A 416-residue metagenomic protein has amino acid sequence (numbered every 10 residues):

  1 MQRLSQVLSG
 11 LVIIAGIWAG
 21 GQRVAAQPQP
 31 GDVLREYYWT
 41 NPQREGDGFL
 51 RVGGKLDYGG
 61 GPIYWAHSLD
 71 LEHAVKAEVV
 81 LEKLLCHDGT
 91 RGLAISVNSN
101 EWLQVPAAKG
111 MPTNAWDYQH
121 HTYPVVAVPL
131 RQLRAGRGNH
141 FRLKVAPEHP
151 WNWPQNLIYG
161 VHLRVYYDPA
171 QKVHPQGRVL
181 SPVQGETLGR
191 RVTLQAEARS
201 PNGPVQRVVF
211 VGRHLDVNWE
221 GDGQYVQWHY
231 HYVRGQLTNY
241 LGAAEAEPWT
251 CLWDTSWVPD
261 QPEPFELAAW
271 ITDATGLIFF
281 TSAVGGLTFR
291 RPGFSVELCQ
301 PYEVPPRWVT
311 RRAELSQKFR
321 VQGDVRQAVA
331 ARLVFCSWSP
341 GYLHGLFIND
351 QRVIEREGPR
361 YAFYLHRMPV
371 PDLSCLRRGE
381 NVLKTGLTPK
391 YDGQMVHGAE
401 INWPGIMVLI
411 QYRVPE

Functional and structural regions predicted by a protein language model:
M1-S9: Bacterial N-terminal signal peptides that target proteins for export
S9-G16: Bacterial N-terminal signal peptides
I13, R23-V24: Cleavable N-terminal signal peptides
A25-V217, G221, P259-E266, W270-E416: Beta-strand-rich recognition domains
G59-P62, V233, W249: Short linear interaction motifs
V126, E247-D254: Short S/T/G- and acidic-enriched coil/turn segments that sit immediately N-terminal to beta-strands in beta-sandwich
L215-L237: Acidic Ser/Thr/Pro-rich low-complexity disordered segments that often serve as glycosylated linkers/stalks around
L241-E247: Short beta-strand segments within Ig-like beta-sandwich modules, predominantly Fibronectin type-III
